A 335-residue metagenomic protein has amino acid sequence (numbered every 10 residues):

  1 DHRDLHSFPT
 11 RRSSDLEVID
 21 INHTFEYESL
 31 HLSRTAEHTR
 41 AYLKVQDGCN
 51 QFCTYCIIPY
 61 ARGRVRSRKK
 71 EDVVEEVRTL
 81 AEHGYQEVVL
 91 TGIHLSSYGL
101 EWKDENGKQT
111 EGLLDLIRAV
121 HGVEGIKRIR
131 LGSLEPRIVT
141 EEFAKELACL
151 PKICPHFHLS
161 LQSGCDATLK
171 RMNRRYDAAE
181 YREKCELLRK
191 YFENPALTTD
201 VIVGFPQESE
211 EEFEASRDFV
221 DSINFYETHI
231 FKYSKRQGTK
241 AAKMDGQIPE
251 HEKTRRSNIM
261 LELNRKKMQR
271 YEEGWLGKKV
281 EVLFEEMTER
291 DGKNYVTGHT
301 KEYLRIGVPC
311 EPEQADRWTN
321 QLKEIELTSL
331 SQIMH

Functional and structural regions predicted by a protein language model:
R3, S7, R11-G99, G112 (+9 more regions): Proteins enriched for Cys/Gly/acidic motifs involved in redox and nucleic-acid/cofactor modification
T35-T39, C49-Q51, I153, S163 (+5 more regions): Short flexible coil/turn linkers enriched for glycine and charged/polar residues that connect secondary-structure
V45, L90, L131, L159 (+5 more regions): Residue-level signature of catalytic and energy-coupling elements of molecular machines, predominantly ATP/GTP-dependent
E82-E210: Conserved SAM/AdoMet-binding glycine-rich loop
E208, I223-F225: Contiguous mid-protein beta-loop-alpha structural module that forms a pocket-lining wall or clamp of enzyme active
E211-D218: Short, acidic/polar
R236-A242: Conserved loop-to-beta-strand segment in the C-terminal subdomain of adenylate-forming
K243-H335: Terminal RNA-binding accessory module
